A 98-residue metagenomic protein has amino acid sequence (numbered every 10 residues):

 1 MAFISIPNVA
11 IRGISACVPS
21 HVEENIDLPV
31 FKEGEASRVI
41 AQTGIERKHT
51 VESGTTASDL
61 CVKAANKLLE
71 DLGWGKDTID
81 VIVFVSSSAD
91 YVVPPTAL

Functional and structural regions predicted by a protein language model:
M1-S86: Conserved "HGTGT" condensation-loop signature of ketosynthase/thiolase-family condensing enzymes that catalyze
S88-L98: Short Gly/Thr/Asp-enriched flexible loops that form oxyanion-binding sites at enzyme active sites
